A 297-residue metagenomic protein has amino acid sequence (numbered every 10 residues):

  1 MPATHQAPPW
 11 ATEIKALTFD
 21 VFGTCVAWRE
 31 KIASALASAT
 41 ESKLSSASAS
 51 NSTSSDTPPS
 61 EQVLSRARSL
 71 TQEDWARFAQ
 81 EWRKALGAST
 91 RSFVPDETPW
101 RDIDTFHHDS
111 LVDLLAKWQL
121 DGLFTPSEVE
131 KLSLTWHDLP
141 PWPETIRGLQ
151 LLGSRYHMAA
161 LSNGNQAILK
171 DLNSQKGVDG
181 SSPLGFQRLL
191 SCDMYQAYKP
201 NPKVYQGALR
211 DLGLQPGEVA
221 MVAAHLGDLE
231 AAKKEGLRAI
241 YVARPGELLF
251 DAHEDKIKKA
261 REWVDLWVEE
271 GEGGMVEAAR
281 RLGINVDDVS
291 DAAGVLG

Functional and structural regions predicted by a protein language model:
M1-I14, I146, Q150, L161-G297: Asp-based, Mg2+/Mn2+-dependent phosphohydrolase catalytic module
A7-A33: Asp-based phosphoryl-transfer active-site loop
D20-G23, L111, A160, A232: Generic structural signal for small/hydrophobic residues in well-ordered secondary structure, especially within
W28, L139-W142, F186: Tryptophan-centric aromatic hotspots in well-structured domains and transmembrane helices
I32-L44: Basic, amphipathic juxtamembrane/active-site segments that coordinate anionic phosphate or diphosphate groups
S42-Q72, G177-S182, E254-K258, A293-L296: Intrinsically disordered, low-complexity domain-flanking/linker segments in eukaryotic proteins, enriched
L44, P58-E130: A metal-dependent, Asp-based hydrolase signature
W100-H108, D121-A160, K170: Short, acidic loop-to-helix structural element flanking the phosphoryl-transfer center in phosphate-processing enzymes
